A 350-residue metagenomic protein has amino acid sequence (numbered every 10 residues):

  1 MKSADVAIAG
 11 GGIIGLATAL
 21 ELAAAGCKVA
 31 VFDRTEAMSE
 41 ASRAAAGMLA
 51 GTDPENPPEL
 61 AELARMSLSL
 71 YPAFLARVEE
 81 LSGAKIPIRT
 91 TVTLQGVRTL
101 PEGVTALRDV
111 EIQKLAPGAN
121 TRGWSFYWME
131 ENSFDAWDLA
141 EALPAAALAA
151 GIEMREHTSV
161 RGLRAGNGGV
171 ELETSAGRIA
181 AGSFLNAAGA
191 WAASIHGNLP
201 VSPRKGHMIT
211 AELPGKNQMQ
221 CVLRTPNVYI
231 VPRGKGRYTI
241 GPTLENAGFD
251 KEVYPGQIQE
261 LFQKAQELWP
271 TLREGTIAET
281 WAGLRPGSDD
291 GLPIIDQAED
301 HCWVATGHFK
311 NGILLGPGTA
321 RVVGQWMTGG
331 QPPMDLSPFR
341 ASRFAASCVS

Functional and structural regions predicted by a protein language model:
A4-A30: N-terminal Rossmann-like FAD-binding beta1-loop-alpha1 element of flavoenzymes
A7-A9, I179-W191, A320: Short hydrophobic core segments
L20-A25, G47-L49, A84-R89, S183 (+1 more regions): Active-site substrate-recognition segment that forms the wall of the catalytic cavity or substrate channel
A23-R43: Glycine-rich FAD pyrophosphate-binding loop
G47-W124, K264-Q266: Dinucleotide-binding Rossmann-like beta1-alpha1 core, especially the glycine-rich loop that anchors the ADP
A84-L94, A106-A150, T243-G248, T306-G307: Helix-loop-beta segment of a Rossmann-like dinucleotide-binding subdomain
Y127-S175, I179-G182: Helical element adjacent to the flavin cofactor pocket in flavoenzyme catalytic cores
T271-S350: C-terminal catalytic lobe of FAD-dependent flavoproteins
